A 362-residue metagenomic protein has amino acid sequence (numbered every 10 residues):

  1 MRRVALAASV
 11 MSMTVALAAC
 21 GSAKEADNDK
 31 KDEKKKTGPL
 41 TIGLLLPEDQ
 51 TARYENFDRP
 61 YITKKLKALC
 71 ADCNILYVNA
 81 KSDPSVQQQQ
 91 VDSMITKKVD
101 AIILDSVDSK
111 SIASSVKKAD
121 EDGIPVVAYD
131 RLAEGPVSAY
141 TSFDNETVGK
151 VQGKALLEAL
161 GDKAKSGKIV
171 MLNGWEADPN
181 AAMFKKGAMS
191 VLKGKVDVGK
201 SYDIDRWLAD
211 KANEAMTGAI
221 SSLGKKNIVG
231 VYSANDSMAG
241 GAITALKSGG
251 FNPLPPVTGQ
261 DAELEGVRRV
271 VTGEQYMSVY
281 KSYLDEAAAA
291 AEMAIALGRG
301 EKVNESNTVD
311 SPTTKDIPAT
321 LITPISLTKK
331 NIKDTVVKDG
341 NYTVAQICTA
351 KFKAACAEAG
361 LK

Functional and structural regions predicted by a protein language model:
R3, A8, C20-K362: A residue-level marker of the well-folded mature domains of exported/periplasmic proteins
M11-S12: Repetitive helical segments and hydrophobic/amphipathic motifs
V15-A19: C-terminal motif of bacterial Sec signal peptides marking the signal peptidase cleavage site
